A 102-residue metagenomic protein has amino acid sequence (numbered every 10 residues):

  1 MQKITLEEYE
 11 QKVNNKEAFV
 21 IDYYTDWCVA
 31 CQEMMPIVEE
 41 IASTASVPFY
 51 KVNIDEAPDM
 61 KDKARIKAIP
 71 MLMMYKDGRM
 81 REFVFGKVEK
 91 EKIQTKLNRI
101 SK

Functional and structural regions predicted by a protein language model:
M1-Q11: N-terminal "domain-start" segment that seeds a small globular fold
I4, Y23, V38-A42, S46-D59: Thiol-based oxidoreductase modules, predominantly thioredoxin-like and allied folds used for disulfide exchange
Q11-K12, M60-K63, K96: CheY-like receiver
N14-D26: Short active-site neighborhood of thiol/selenol oxidoreductases, capturing the structured segment around
Y23-I37: Conserved redox-active cysteine motifs that mediate thiol-disulfide chemistry, especially di-cysteine Cys-X(1-2)-Cys
A64-M73: Structural micro-motif
K76-K102: Non-catalytic, surface beta->alpha helical segment in thiol-disulfide oxidoreductase systems
